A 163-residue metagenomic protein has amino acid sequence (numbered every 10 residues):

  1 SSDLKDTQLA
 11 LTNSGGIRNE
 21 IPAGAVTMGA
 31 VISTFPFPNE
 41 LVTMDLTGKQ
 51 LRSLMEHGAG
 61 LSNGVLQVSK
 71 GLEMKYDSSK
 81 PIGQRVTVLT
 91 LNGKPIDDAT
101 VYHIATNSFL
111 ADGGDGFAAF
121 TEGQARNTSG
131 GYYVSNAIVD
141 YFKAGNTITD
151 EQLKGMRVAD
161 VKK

Functional and structural regions predicted by a protein language model:
D3-K163: Feature captures C-terminal
